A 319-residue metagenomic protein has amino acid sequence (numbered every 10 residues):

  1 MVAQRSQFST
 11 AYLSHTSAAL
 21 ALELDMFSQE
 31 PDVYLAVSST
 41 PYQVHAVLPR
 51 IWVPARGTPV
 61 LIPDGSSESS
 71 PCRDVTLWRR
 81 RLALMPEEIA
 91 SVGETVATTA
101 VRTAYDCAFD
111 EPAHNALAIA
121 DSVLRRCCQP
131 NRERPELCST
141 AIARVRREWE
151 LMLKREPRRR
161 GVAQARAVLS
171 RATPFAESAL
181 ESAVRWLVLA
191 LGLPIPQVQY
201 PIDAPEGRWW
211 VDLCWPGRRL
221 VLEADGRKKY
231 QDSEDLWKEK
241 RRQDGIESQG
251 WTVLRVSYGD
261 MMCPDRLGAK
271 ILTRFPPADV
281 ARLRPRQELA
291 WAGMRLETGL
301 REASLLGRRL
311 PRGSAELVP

Functional and structural regions predicted by a protein language model:
M1-G161, P276-P319: Short gly/ser-rich loop at a beta-strand->alpha-helix junction or flexible surface loop bordering the NTP-binding
P135-P319: Surface segments flanking catalytic/ligand-binding clefts of nucleic-acid enzymes
